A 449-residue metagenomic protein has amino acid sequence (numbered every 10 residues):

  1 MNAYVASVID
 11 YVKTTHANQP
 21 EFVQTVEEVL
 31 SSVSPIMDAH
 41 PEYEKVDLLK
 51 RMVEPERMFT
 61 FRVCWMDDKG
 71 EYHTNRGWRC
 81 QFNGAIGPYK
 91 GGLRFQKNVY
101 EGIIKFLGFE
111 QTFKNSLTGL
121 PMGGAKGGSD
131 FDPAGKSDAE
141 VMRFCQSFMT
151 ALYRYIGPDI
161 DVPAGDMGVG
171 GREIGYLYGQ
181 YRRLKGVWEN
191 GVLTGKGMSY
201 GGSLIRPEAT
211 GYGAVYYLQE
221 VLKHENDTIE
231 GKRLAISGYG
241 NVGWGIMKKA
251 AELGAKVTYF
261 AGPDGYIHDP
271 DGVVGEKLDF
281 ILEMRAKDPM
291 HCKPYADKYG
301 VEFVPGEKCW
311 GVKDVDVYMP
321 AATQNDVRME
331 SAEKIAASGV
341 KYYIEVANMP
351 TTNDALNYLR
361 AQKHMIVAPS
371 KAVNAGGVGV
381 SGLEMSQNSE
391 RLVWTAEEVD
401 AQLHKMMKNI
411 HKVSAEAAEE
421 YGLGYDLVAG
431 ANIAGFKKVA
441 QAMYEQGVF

Functional and structural regions predicted by a protein language model:
N2-T25, V221-L222, A336-F449: Adenosine-phosphate binding glycine-rich loop
P20-V23, A39-V46, G119, I156-G165 (+4 more regions): Flexible, glycine/charged-enriched surface loops at secondary-structure junctions
E42-E71: Structured beta-strand/loop patches that form or line metal/cofactor-binding pockets in enzymes
F61-M122, K126, D130: Phosphate-interaction motifs
Q96, N115-E230: Glycine/serine-rich phosphate-binding loop and adjoining beta1-alpha1 elements at the start of nucleotide-handling
G202-V312: Glycine-rich phosphate/diphosphate-binding loop of Rossmann-like nucleotide-binding domains
G265-V367, A372: Rossmann-like adenosine-cofactor binding region
